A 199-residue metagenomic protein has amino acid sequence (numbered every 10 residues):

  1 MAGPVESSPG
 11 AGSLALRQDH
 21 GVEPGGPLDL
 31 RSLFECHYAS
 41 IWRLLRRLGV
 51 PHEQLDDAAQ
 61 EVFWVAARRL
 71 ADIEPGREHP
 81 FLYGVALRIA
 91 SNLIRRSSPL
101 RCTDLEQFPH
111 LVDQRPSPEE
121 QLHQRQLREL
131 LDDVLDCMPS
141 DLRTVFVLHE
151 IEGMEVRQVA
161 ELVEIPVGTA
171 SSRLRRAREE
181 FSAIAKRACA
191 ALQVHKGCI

Functional and structural regions predicted by a protein language model:
M1-L16, G21, D29, C102 (+2 more regions): C-terminal edge and immediately downstream basic/flexible tail or linker adjoining helix-turn-helix-like DNA-binding
R17, L28, P109-D133: Acidic, proline/glycine-rich intrinsically disordered inter-domain spacer in sigma factors
Q18-R43, E53-D56, A67: A short, charge-rich alpha-helical start-of-domain segment used by transcription regulators
V22, D136, S140, T144 (+1 more regions): Helix-turn-helix DNA-binding module
V22-P24, V50, Q60-E78, R96-S98: Sigma70-family region 2
I41, L45, L55-A66, L82-V85 (+3 more regions): Short, small-hydrophobic-rich alpha-helical interface motif
L87, S91, V163-R187: DNA-recognition helix of helix-turn-helix
L87-L105, P116, Q124, R187: Arg/Lys-rich amphipathic alpha helix in sigma70-family domain 2
